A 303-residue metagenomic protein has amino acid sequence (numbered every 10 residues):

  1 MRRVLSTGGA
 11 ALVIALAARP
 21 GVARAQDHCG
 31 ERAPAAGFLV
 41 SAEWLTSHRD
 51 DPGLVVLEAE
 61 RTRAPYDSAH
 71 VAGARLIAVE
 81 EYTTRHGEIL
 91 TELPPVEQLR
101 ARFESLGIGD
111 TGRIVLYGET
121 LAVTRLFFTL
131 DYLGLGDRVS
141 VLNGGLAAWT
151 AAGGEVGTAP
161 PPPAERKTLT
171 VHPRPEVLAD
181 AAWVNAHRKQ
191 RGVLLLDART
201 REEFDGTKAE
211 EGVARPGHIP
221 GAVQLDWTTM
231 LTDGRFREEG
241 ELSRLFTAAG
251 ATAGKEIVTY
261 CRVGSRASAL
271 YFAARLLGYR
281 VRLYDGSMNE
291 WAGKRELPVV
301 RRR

Functional and structural regions predicted by a protein language model:
M1-V4: Positively charged n-region of N-terminal signal peptides that target proteins for export
G8-R19: Bacterial N-terminal signal peptides
I14, A23-A64, N143-G212, V299: Flexible, polar/low-complexity N-terminal or interdomain linker segments that lie immediately upstream of folded
D27-P34, L93-A182, H187, G217 (+2 more regions): Thiolate-centered catalytic microenvironments shared by cysteine-dependent enzyme domains
R61-A64, E80-T83, E119-V123, L146-A148 (+4 more regions): Solvent-exposed loop/turn segments at secondary-structure junctions within structured extracellular/periplasmic domains
A69-Y82: Active-site-surrounding "flap" and adjacent substrate/cofactor-binding loops of secreted or lumenal enzymes, prototyped
T84-D110, D226-I257: Helix-loop module immediately N-terminal to the HCX5R catalytic loop in PTP-like cysteine phosphatase domains
K189, L195-F236, L245: A mid-sequence, solvent-exposed acidic-amphipathic segment
